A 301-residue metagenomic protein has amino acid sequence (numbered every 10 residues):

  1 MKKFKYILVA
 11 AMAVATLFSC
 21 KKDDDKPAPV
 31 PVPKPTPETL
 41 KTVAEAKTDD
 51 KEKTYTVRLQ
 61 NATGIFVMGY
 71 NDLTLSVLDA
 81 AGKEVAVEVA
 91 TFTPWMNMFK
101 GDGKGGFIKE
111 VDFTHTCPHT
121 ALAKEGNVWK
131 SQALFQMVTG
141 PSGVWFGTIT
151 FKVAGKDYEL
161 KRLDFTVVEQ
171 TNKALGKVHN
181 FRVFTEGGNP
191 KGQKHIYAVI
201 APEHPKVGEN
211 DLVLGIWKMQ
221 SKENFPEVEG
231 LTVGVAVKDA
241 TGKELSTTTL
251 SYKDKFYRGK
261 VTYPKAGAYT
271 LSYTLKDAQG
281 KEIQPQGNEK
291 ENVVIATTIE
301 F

Functional and structural regions predicted by a protein language model:
T16-S19: C-terminal motif of bacterial Sec signal peptides marking the signal peptidase cleavage site
D23-K104: Acidic/polar, low-complexity intrinsically disordered N-terminal segments immediately downstream of a Sec signal
P29-D50, K152-P205, A236, A278-F301: Extracytoplasmic/periplasmic copper-protein system
V67-K83, K194-A198, K206-K222: Beta-strand-rich structural segments
F99-G126, A236-D254: Low-complexity "stalk/linker" and mucin-like segments enriched in Ser/Thr/Pro/Ala/Gly
A121-L134, G143, S251-K260: Aromatic sugar-binding surface patches on proteins that engage polysaccharides or sugar-phosphate polymers
A123, F135-T139, F151, Y263-K265: Residue-level recognition of secondary-structure-to-loop junctions
S142-V153, A268-D277: Short, aromatic- and glycine-rich surface loops/edge beta-strands on solvent-exposed regions
